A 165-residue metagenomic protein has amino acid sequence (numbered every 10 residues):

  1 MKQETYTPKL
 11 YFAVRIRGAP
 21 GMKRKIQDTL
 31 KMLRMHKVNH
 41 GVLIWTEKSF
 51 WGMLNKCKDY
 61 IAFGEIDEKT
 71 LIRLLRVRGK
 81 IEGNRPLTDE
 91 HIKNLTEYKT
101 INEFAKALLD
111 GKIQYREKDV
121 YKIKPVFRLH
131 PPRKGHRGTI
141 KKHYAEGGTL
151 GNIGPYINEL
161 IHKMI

Functional and structural regions predicted by a protein language model:
M1-I165: Core subunits and conserved enzymes of cellular information-processing and envelope-translocation systems across
